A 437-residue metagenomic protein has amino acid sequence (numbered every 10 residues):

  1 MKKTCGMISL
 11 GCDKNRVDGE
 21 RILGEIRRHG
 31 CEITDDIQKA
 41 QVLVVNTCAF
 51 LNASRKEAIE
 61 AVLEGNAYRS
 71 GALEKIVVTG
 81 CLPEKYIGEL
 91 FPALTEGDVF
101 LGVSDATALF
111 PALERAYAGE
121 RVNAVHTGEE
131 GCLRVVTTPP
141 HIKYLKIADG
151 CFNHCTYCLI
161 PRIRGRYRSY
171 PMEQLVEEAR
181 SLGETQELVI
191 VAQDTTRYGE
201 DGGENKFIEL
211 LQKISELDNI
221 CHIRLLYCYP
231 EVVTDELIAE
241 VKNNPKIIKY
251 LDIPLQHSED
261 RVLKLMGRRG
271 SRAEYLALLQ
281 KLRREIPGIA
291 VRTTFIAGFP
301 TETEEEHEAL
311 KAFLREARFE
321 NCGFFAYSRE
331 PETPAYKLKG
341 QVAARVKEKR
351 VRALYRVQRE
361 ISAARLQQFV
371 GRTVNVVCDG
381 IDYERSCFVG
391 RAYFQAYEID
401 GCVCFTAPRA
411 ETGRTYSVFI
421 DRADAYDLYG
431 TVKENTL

Functional and structural regions predicted by a protein language model:
M1-R197, K206, E236, L251 (+7 more regions): Proteins enriched for Cys/Gly/acidic motifs involved in redox and nucleic-acid/cofactor modification
S9-L10, H154, C158-G165, I223-E231 (+4 more regions): Conserved strand-turn element in the central/C-terminal portion of the radical SAM core barrel that lines
N52-A53, T196-E200, P230-V232, G298-T301: Short, small-residue-enriched loops and turns at beta-alpha junctions that line or gate enzyme active sites
C155, I190, L225, I253 (+6 more regions): Conserved, mostly hydrophobic/aromatic
E184-T185, I220, G288, F319: A structural motif
G203-S215, D235-K249, E302-E320, A344-K349 (+1 more regions): Short, electropositive alpha-helical surface patch
I208-E209, E216-L217, H222-I223, T234-F295: Radical SAM/AdoMet-radical enzyme domain recognition
K337-L437: Terminal RNA-binding accessory module
